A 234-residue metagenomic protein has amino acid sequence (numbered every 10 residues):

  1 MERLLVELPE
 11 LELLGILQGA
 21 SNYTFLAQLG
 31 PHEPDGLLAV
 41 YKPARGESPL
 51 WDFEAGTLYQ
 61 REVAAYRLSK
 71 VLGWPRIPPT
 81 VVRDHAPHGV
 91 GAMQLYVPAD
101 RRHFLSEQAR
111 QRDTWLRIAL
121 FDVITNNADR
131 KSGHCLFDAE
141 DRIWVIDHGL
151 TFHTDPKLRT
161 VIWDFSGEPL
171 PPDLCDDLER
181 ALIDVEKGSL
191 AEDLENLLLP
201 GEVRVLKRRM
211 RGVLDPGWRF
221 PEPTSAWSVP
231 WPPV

Functional and structural regions predicted by a protein language model:
M1-V234: Phosphate/dinucleotide-binding and metal-coordinating scaffold of catalytic cores in nucleotide-dependent enzymes
